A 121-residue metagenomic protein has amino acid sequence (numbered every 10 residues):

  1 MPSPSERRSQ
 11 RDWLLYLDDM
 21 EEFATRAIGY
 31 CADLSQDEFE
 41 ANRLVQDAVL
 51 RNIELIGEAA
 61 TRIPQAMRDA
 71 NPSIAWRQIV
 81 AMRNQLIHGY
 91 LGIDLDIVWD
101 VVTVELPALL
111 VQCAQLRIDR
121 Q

Functional and structural regions predicted by a protein language model:
M1-Q121: Solvent-exposed interaction patches of small proteins and small membrane subunits
